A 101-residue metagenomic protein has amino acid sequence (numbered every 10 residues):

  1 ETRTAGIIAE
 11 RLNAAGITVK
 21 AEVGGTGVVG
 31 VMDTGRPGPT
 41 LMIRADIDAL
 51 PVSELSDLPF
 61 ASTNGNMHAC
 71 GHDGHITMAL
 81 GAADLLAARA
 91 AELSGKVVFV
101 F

Functional and structural regions predicted by a protein language model:
E1-H68, T77-S94: Acidic/His- and Gly-rich active-site-bordering loop/insert found across diverse amide/peptide-bond hydrolases
K96-F101: Divalent metal-dependent hydrolysis catalytic cores, especially in the metallo-beta-lactamase
